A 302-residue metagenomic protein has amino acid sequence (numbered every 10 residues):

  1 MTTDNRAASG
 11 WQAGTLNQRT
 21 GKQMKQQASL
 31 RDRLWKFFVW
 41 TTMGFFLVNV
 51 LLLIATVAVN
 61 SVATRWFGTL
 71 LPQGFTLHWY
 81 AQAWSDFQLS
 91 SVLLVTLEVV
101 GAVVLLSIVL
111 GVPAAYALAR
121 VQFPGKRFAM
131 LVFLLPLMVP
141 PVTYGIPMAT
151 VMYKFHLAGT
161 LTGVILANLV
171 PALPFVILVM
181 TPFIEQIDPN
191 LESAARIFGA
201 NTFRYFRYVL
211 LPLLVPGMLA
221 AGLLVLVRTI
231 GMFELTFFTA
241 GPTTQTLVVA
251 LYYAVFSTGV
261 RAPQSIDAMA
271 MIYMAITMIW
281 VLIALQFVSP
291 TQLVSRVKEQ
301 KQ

Functional and structural regions predicted by a protein language model:
D4, L52-F87, F237-P242, Q302: Short membrane-interfacial helix/loop motifs at transmembrane-helix boundaries
S9, G14, S29-R33, Y80-Q88 (+4 more regions): Interhelical loop and adjacent transmembrane-helix boundary motif in polytopic membrane transport permeases
W11-Q12, N17-V57: N-terminal signal-anchor/first transmembrane alpha helix
K25-R31, G101-F133, I146, T150 (+1 more regions): Transmembrane-helix boundary motif in ABC transporter permease subunits
K36, P124-M130, S193-A220: Amphipathic cytosolic juxtamembrane alpha-helices at the membrane-cytosol interface of multi-pass membrane transporters
T41-T42, L47-I54, I177-M180, D188 (+1 more regions): Transmembrane alpha-helices
V57-W66, V176, M218-Y252: Non-cytoplasmic
G68, L77, G125-K126, V142-A172 (+2 more regions): Membrane-interfacial helix termini and adjacent extracytoplasmic/periplasmic loops of multi-pass transporters
